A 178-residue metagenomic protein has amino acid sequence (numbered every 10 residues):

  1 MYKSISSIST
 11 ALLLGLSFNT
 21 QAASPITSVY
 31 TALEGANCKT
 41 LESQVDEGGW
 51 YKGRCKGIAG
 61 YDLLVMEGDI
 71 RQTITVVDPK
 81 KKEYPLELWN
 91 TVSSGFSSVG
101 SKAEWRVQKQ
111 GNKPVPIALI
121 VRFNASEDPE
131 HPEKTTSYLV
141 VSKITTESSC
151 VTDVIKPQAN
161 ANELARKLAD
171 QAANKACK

Functional and structural regions predicted by a protein language model:
Y2-S7, F18-N90: Charge-rich, low-complexity N-terminal segments
I5-S7, A11, A172: Small-residue packing motifs within transmembrane alpha-helices
L12-F18: Hydrophobic core
K52-L139: Aromatic-patch recognition
K109-K178: A short, solvent-exposed beta-edge/loop patch
